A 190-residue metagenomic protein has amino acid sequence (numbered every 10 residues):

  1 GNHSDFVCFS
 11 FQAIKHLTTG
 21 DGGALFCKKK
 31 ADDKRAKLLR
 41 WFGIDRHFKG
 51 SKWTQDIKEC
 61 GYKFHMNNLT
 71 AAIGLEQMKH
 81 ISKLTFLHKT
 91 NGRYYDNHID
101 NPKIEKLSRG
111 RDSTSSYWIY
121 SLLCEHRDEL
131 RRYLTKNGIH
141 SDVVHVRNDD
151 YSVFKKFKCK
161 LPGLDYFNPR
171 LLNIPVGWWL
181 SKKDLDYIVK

Functional and structural regions predicted by a protein language model:
G1-T19, F48, W53-I57: Conserved active-site segment immediately N-terminal to the catalytic lysine that forms the internal aldimine
N2, F9-S10, G23-K28, L75: Short beta-strand-to-turn element immediately C-terminal to the catalytic PLP-Schiff-base lysine in fold type I
N2-H3, T19-G20, S116, F167-N168: Residue-level preference for short coil/turn positions at secondary-structure junctions
H3, K15, G22-L25, D45 (+2 more regions): Gly/Ser/Thr-rich beta-alpha loop segments that engage phosphate groups in nucleotides
T18-T19, F26-C27, K34: Adenylate-forming AMP-binding core of the ANL superfamily, especially NRPS adenylation
K30-K190: PLP-dependent aminotransferase class I/II
